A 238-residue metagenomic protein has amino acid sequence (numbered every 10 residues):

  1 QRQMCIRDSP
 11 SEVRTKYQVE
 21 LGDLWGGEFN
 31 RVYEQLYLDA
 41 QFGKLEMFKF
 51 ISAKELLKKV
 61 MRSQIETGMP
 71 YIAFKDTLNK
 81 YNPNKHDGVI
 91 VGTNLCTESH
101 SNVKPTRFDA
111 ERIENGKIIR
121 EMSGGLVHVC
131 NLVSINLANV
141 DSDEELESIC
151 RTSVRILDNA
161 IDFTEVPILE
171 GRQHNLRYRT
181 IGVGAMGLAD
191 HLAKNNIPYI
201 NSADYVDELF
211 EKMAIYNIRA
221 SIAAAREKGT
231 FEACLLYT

Functional and structural regions predicted by a protein language model:
Q1-I6: Short, small-residue-biased leader/transition segments that mark boundaries at the very start of proteins
R7-L56: Polar, glycine-rich mid-to-C-terminal structural blocks that act as macromolecule-binding/assembly scaffolds
E20-L38, S123-S134, L188-P198: Short, compositionally biased low-complexity segments
K44-K49, A53-L56, V60-R62, T67-I72 (+1 more regions): Gly/Pro-rich turn-and-neighbor structural signature
Q64-N175, G187-L192: Function-dense linear segments that define catalytic or interfacial modules in macromolecule-processing proteins
C150-R172, T180, N196-L236: Internal maturation/activation junctions in enzymes
Y178-A185: Aromatic-lined, polymer-binding surfaces characteristic of secreted/periplasmic polysaccharide-degrading enzymes
